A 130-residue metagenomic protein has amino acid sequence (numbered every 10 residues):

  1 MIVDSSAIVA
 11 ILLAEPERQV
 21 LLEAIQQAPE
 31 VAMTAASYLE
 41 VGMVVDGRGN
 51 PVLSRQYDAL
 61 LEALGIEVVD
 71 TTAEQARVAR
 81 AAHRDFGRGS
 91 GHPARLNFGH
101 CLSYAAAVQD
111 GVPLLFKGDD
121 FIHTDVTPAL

Functional and structural regions predicted by a protein language model:
M1-M33, D46-A59, L130: Short, well-structured N-terminal submotif of metal-dependent ribonuclease cores
R18, Y38, S54, A76-R80: A general structural signal for well-ordered alpha-helical segments in protein cores
L22-E23, A59-E62, R84-S90: Glycine/charged-rich beta-loop-alpha catalytic/anionic-binding loops adjacent to active sites
P29-A32, L64-V69: Short loop->beta-strand "edge-of-pocket" segments that line small-molecule binding or catalytic clefts across diverse
V44-G47, G65: Helix-loop "lid/cap" segments that line or gate small-molecule binding pockets
E67-P113: Active-site neighborhoods of divalent-metal-dependent phosphate/nucleic-acid chemistry enzymes
Y104-L130: Acidic, PIN/NYN-like endoribonuclease modules and their adjacent C-terminal/linker elements
